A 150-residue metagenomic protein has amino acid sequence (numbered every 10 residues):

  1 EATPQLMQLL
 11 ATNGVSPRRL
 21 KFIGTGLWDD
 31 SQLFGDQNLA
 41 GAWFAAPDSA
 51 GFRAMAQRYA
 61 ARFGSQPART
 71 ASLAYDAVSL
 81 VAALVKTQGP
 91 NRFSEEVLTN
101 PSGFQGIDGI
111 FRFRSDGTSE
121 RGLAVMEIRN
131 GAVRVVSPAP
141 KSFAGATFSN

Functional and structural regions predicted by a protein language model:
E1-N150: Extracytosolic ligand-binding ectodomains
